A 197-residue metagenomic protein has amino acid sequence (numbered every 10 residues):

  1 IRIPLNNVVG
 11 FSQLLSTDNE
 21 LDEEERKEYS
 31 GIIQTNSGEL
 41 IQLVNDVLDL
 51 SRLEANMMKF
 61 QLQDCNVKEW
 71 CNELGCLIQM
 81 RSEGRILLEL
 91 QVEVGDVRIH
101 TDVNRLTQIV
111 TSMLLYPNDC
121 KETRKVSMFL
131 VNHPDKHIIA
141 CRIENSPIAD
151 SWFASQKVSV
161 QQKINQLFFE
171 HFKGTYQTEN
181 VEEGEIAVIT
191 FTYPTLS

Functional and structural regions predicted by a protein language model:
S16-E23: Short acidic helix/loop segment immediately C-terminal to the autophosphorylated histidine in two-component histidine
T35-L40: Short alpha-helical segment of the dimerization/phosphotransfer core of two-component systems
S51-L62: Helix-loop junction within the histidine kinase core
Q61-C76, T107: A conserved beta-strand-to-alpha-helix junction within the catalytic ATP-binding
Q61-N66, L87-V97, N104, H133 (+1 more regions): Conserved catalytic submotifs in the C-terminal HATPase_c
I138-K163: Glycine-rich/acidic phosphate-handling loop/turn and adjacent ATP-lid/helix of nucleotide-binding kinase/ATPase domains
I164-K173: Conserved glycine-/histidine-rich ATP-lid loop and adjacent helix of the Bergerat-fold HATPase_c
K173-V181: Glycine-rich ATP-binding loops of the HATPase_c
